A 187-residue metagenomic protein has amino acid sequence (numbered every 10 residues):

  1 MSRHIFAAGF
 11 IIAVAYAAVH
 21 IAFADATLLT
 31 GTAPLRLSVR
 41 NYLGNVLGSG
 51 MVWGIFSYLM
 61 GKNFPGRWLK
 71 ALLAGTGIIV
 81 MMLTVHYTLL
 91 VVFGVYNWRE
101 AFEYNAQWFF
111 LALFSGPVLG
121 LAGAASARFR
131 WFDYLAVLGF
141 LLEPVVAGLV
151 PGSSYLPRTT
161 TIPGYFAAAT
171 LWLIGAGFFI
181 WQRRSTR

Functional and structural regions predicted by a protein language model:
M1-T76: N-terminal topogenic module of multi-pass integral membrane proteins
S2-H4, G177-R187: Membrane-interface capping segments at transmembrane-helix boundaries
I5, G9, N45-L59, G75-H86 (+3 more regions): Mid-membrane cores of alpha-helical transmembrane segments in multi-pass membrane proteins, especially transporters
A22-G31, T88-Y96, V146-P157: Juxtamembrane "helix-exit" motif on the non-cytosolic side of transmembrane helices
S38-G54, E103-F114, T160-L173: Alpha-helical transmembrane segments of polytopic membrane proteins
K62-L73, A124-Y134, S185-R187: Membrane-helix interface "capping/anchor" motifs
M82-V145: Membrane-proximal helix-loop-helix units in multi-pass membrane proteins
F129-F132, A147-I162, Q182-R183: Membrane-helix boundary connector in multi-pass membrane proteins
